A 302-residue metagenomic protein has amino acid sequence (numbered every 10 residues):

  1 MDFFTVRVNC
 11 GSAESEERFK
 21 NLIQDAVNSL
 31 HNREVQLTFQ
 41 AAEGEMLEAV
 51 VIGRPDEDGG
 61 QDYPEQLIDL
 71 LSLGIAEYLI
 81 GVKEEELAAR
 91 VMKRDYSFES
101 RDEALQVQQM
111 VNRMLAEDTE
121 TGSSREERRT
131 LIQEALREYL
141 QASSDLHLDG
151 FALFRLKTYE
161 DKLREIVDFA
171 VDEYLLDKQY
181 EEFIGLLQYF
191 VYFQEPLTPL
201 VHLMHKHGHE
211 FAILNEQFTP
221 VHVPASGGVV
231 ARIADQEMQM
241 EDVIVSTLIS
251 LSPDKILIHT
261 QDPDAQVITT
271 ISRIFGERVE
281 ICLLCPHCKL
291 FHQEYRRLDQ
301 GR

Functional and structural regions predicted by a protein language model:
M1-E103: An N-terminal, globular interaction/scaffold subdomain
D2-L22, N32-M46, Q133, R137-I213: N-terminal, charge-rich interaction modules
G11, N215-R302: C-terminal structured domains
S15-F19, Y63, L67, Q179-F183 (+3 more regions): Short amphipathic alpha-helical segments
R18, L22-D25, L186, V243 (+2 more regions): Long, highly charged amphipathic alpha-helices
V27-L30, V191-Q194, F275-V279: Conserved NTP-handling cores and scaffolds of large molecular machines
G44-R54, H209-E216, P220-H222: Generic recognition of long tandem-repeat/solenoid scaffolds
R101-T158: Hydrophobic alpha-helical segments and helix pairs
